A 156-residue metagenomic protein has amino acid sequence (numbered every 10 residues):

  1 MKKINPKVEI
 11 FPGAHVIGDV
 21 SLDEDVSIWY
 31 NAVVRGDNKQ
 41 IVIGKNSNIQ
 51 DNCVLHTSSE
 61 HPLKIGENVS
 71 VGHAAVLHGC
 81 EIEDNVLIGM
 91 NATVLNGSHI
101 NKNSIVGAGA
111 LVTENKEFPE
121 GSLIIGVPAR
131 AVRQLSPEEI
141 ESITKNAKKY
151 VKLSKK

Functional and structural regions predicted by a protein language model:
M1-I4, D37-K45, D51-C53, P62-E67 (+1 more regions): Glycine-rich hexapeptide-repeat left-handed beta-helix
M1-V33, D37, V151-K156: Extended, small-residue-rich solenoid/repeat segments and analogous flexible loops that form exposed scaffolds
